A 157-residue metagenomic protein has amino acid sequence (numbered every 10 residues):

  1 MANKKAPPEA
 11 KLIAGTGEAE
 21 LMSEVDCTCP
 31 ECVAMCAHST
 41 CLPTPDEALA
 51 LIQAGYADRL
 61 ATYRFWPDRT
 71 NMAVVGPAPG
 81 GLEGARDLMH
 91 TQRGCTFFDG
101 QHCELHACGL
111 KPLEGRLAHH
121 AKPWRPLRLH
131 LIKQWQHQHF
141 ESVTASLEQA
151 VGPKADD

Functional and structural regions predicted by a protein language model:
M1-D157: Short loop/turn segments that flank or connect secondary-structure elements
